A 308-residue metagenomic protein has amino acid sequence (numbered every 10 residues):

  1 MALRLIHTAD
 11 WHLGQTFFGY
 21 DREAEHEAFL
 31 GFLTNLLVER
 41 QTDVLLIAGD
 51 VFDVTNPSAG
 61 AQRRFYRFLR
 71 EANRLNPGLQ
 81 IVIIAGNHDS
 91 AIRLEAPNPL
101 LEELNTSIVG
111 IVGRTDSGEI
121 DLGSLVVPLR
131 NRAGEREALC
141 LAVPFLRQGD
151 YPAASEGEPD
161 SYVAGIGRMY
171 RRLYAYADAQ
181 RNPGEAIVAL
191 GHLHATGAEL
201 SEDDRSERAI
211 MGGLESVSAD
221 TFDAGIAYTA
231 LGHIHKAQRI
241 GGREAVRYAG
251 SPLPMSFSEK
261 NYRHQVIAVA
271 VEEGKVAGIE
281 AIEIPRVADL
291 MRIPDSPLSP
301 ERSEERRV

Functional and structural regions predicted by a protein language model:
M1-I47, F52-R307: Extended recognition/assembly regions associated with phosphoester-bond processing machinery
